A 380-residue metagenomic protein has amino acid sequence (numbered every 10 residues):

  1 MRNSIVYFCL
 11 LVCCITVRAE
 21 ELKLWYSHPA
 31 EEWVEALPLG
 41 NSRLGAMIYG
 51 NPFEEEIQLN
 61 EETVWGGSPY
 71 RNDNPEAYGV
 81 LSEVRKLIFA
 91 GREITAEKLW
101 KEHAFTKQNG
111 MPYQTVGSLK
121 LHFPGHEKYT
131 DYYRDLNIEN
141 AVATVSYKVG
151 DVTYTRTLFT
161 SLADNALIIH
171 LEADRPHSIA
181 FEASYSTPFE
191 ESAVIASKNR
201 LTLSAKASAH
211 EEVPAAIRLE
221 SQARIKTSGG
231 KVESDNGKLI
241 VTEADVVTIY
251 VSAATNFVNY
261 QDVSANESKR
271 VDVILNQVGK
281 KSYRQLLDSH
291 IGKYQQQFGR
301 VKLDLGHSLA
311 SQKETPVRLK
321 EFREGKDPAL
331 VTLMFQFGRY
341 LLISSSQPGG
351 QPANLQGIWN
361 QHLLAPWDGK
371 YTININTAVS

Functional and structural regions predicted by a protein language model:
M1-E20: Bacterial Sec-dependent N-terminal signal peptides
E20-V379: Aromatic-residue-lined binding/catalytic grooves and analogous aromatic/hydrophobic interfacial grooves in multimeric
